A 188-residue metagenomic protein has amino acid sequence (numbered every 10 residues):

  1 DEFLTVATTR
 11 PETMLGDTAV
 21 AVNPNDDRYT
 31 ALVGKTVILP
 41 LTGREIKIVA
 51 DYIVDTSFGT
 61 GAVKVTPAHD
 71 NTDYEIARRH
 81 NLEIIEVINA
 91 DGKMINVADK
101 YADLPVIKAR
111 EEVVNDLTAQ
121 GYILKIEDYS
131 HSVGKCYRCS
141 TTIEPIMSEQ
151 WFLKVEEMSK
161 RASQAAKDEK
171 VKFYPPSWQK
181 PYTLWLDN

Functional and structural regions predicted by a protein language model:
D1-D91, M158-N188: NTP-handling and nucleic-acid-processing catalytic cores
A31-G34, K100-R110: A glycine-biased structural micro-motif
G92-V97: Short acidic beta-strand-loop surface patches of small beta-rich interaction domains
K108-V133: Phosphate/diphosphate-binding loops
I126-S132, M147-S148, P175-P181: Short coil/turn segments at secondary-structure boundaries
C136: Short cysteine-rich clusters marking metal-coordination/redox-active sites
I143: Cys/His-rich microdomains that often coordinate metals
